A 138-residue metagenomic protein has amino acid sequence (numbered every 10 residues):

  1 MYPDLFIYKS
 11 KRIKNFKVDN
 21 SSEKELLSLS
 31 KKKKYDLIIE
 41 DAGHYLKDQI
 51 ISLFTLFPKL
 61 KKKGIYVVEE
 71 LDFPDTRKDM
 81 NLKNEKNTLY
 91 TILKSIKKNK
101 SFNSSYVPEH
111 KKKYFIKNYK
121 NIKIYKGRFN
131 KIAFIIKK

Functional and structural regions predicted by a protein language model:
M1-K138: S-adenosylmethionine/decaboxylated-SAM
